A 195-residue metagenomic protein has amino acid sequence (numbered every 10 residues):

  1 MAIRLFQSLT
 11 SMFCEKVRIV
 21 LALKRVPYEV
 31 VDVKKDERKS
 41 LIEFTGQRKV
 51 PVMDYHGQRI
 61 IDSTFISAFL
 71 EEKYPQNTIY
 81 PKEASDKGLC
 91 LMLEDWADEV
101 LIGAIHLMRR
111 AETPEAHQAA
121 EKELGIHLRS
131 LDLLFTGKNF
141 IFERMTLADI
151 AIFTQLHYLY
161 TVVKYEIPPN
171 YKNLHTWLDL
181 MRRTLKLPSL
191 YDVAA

Functional and structural regions predicted by a protein language model:
M1-E121: GST-like domain detector, emphasizing the conserved glutathione-binding G-site in the N-terminal thioredoxin-like
Y28, Y55, Y74, Y80 (+4 more regions): Sequence-level detector for tyrosine residue identity
E29, V50, E143, S189-L190: A local structural micro-motif
K82-L93, R110, L133-G137, Y160-T161 (+1 more regions): A short, terminal or domain-edge coil/loop segment
A97-R183: GST-like fold's C-terminal all-alpha helical module
I105, R182-A195: Charged/polar, low-hydrophobicity segments characteristic of intrinsically disordered regions and flexible loops
